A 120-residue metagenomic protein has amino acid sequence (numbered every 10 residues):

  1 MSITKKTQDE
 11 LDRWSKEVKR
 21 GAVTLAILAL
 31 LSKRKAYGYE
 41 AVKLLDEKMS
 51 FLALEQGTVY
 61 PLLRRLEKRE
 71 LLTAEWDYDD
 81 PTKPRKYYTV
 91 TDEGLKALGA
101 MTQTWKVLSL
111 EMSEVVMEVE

Functional and structural regions predicted by a protein language model:
M1-A22, M101: Intrinsically disordered, low-complexity serine/threonine- and proline-rich regulatory segments
I3, K96-E120: Amphipathic alpha-helical dimerization/coiled-coil segments that flank or bridge DNA-binding/regulatory modules
S15-T58: N-terminal helix-turn-helix DNA-binding core of bacterial DNA-binding proteins
K16-E17, L71, V119-E120: Short, contiguous hydrophobic alpha-helices characteristic of membrane insertion segments
L45, M49, W76-Y78, D92: Short, well-ordered turn and helix-capping elements at secondary-structure junctions
Y60-R64: Short, hydrophobic-biased segments on the C-terminal half of alpha helices that form "recognition helices"
E67-P84, T89: Beta-hairpin "wing" of winged helix-turn-helix
K83-T102: Basic, amphipathic "hinge/linker" alpha-helix immediately C-terminal to the N-terminal HTH DNA-binding motif
